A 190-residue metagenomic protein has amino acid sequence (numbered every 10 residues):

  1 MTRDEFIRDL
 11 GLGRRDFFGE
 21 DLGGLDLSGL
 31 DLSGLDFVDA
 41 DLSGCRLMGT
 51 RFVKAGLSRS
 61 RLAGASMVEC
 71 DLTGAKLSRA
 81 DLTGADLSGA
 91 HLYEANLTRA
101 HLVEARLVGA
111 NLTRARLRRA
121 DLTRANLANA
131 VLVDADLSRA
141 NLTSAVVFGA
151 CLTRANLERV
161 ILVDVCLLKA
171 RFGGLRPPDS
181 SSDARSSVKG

Functional and structural regions predicted by a protein language model:
T2-G190: Tandem repeat scaffolds
